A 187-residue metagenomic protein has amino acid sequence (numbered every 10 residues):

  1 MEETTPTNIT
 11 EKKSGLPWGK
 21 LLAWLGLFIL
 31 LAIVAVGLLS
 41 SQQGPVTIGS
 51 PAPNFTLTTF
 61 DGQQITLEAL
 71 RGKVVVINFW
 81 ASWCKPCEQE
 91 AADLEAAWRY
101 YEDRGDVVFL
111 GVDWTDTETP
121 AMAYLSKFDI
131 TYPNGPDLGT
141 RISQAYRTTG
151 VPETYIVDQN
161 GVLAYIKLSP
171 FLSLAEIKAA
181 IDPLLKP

Functional and structural regions predicted by a protein language model:
M1-N54, P187: N-terminal targeting signals for export/organelle localization
A52-P53, V75, V151-P152: Short loop/turn microsegments at loop-to-beta-strand junctions
P53-T56, T66, W80, L110 (+1 more regions): Conserved Rossmann-like nucleotide-binding pocket used by diverse enzymes that bind dinucleotide cofactors
T66-E88: Short active-site neighborhood of thiol/selenol oxidoreductases, capturing the structured segment around
G72-V75, G105-V108, Y132: Loop/turn elements at helix/coil->beta-strand transitions in domains of secreted/extracellular proteins
V76-N78, G111, I156: Hydrophobic beta-strand core positions in alpha/beta domains
E88-F128, L138-A145: Structural microenvironment flanking redox-active thiols in thiol-disulfide oxidoreductases
A123-T131, P136-L185: Thiol/disulfide oxidoreductase modules built on the thioredoxin-like
